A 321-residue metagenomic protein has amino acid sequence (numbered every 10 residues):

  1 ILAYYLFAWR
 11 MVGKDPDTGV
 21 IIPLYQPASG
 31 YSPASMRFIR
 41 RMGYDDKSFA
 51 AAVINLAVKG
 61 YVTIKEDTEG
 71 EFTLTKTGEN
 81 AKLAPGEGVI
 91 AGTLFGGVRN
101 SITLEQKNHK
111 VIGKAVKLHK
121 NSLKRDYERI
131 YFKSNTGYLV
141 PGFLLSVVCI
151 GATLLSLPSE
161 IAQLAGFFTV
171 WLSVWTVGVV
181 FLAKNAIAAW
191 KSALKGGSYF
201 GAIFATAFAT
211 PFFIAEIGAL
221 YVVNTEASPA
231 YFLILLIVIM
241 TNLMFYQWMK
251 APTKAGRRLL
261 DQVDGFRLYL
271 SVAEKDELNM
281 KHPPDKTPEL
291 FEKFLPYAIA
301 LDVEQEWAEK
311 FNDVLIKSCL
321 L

Functional and structural regions predicted by a protein language model:
I1-L321: Acidic, Ser/Thr/Pro-rich intrinsically disordered cytosolic tails and loops of eukaryotic transmembrane proteins
